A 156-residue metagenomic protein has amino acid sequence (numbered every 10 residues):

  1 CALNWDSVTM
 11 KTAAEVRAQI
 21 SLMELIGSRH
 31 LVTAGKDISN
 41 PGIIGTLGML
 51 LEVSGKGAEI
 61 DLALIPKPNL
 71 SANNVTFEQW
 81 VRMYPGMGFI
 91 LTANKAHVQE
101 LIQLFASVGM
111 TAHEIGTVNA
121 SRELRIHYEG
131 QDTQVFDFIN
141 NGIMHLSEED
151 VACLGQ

Functional and structural regions predicted by a protein language model:
C1-Q156: Helix-biased detector of long, well-ordered alpha-helical tracts
